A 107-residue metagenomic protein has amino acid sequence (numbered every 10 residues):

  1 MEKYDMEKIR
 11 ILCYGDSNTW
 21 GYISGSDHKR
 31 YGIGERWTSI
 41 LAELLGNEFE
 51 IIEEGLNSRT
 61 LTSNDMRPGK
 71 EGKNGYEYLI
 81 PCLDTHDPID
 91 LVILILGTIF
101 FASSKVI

Functional and structural regions predicted by a protein language model:
E2-L12, N18-I107: Conserved SGNH/GDSL esterase-like catalytic core that processes O-acyl groups on lipids and polysaccharides
